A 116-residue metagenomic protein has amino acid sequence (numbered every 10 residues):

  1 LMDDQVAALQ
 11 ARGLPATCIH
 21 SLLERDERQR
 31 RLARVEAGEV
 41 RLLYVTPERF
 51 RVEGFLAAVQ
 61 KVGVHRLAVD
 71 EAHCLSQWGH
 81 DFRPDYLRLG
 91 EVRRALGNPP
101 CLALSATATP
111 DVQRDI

Functional and structural regions predicted by a protein language model:
M2-D4, D85: Motif I (Walker A/P-loop) of helicase-class P-loop NTPases
D3, L23-R66, C74-H80: Conserved helix/coil segment N-terminal to the catalytic DExD/H
D4-A11: Conserved P-loop
G13-L23: Conserved RecA-like helicase motor-core motifs
G13-P15, G38-R41, A95-C101: Short, surface-exposed connector motifs at secondary-structure boundaries
I19, V45, L104: Hydrophobic residues at beta-strand termini and immediately following loops that shape nucleotide-binding pockets
Q60-I116: Post-DEXD/H (motif II) to motif III coupling segment of the RecA-like Helicase ATP-binding lobe
